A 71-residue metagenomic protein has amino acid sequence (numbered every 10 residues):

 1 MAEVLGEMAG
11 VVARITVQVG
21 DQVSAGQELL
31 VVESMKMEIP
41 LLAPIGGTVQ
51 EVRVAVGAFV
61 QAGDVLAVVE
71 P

Functional and structural regions predicted by a protein language model:
M1-V11, V31-P44, P71: Short beta-strand-turn/beta-hairpin segments enriched in glycine/proline and small hydrophobics that form edge-strand
G6, L41, V54, F59-V60: Generic recognition of well-ordered secondary-structure surfaces with a strong bias for beta-strand segments
E7-M8, R14-Q18, E51-V54: Short histidine-centered loop motifs in beta-beta connectors
V19-L29, V56-L66: Short, well-structured beta-strand-loop connectors
Q50-E51, A67-E70: Short alpha-helical linear motifs
